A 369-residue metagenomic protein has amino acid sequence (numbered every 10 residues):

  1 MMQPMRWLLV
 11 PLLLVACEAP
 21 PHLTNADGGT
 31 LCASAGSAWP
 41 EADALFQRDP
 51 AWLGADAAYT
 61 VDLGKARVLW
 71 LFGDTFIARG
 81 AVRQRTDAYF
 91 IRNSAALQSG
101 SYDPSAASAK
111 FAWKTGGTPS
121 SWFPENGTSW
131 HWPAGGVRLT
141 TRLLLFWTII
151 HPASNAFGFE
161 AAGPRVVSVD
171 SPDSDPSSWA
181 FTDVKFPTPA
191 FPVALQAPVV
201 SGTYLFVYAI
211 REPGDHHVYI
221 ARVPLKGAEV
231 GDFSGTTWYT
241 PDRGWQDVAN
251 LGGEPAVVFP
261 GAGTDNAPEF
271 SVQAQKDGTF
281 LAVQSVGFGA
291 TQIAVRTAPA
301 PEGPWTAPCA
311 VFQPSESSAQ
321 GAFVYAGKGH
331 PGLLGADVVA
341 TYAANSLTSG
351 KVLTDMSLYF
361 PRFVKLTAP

Functional and structural regions predicted by a protein language model:
Q3-V10: Sec-dependent signal peptide recognition, specifically the positively charged N-region followed immediately by
L14-A16: C-terminal motif of bacterial Sec signal peptides marking the signal peptidase cleavage site
E18-P20: Bacterial signal peptide processing site
L23, G28-L53, L63-S129, R138-P189 (+4 more regions): Beta-rich carbohydrate-recognition and catalytic domains
T60, G136, P198, F270-V272 (+1 more regions): Hydrophobic core register within WD40 beta-propeller blades
A134, T188-A197, A267-F270, V324: Repeated scaffold domains used in trafficking and secretory/extracellular systems, primarily beta-propellers
A194-S201, A209: Long, low-complexity, proline- and polar/charged-enriched segments that are largely intrinsically disordered
